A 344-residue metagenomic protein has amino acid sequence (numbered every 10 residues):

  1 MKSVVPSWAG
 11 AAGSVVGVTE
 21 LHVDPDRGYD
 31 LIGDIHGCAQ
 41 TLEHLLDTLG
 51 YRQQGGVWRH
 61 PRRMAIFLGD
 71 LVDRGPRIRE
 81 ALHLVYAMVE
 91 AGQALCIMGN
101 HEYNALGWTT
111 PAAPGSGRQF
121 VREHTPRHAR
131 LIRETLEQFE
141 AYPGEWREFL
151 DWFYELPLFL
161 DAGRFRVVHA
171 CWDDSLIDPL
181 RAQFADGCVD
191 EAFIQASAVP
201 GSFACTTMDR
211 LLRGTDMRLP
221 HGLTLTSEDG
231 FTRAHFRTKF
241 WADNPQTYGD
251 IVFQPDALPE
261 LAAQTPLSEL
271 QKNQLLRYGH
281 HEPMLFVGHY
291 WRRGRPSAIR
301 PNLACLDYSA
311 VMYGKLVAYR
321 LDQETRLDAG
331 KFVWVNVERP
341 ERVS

Functional and structural regions predicted by a protein language model:
K2-H83: N-terminal active-site segment of His-dependent metallophosphoesterases
V16-P25, V57-W58, H83-E90, P157-D161 (+2 more regions): A short acidic-Thr-Gly-centered motif at the start of a beta-strand
G28-H36, F165-C171, A304-L306: Active-site-proximal beta-strand elements of phosphoester/diester hydrolases
L31, A65-F67, C96-I97, R166 (+2 more regions): Residue-level marker for buried hydrophobic side chains located in beta-strands that build the well-ordered beta-sheet
D34, D70, G99-N100, F153 (+3 more regions): Divalent metal-coordination and catalytic microenvironments
C38-A39, D73-P76, H101-L106, L160 (+3 more regions): Active-site environment of divalent metal-dependent phosphoester hydrolases
G75-L82, A87-M217: Active-site neighborhood of divalent metal-dependent phosphoester bond hydrolases
D186-S344: Acidic, His/Gly-rich catalytic cores of divalent-metal-dependent hydrolytic chemistry
